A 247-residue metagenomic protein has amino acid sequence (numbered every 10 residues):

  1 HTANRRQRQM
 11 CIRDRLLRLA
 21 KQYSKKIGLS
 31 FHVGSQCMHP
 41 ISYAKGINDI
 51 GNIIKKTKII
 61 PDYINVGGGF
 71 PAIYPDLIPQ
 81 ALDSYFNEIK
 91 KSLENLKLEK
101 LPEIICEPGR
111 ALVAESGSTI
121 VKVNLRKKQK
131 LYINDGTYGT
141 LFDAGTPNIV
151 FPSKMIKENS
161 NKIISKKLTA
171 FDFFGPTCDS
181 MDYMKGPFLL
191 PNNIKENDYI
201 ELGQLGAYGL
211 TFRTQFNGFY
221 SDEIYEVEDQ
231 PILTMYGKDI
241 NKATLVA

Functional and structural regions predicted by a protein language model:
H1-I12: Single conserved hydrophobic/aromatic residue that forms the stacking wall/gate of nucleotide- or nucleobase-binding
L16-K25, K55-K58: Acidic (Asp/Glu)-rich catalytic clusters
L17, S42-I47, G117-V123: Distinct, well-ordered alpha-helical segments
K26-H32, P61-N65, E103-I105, K130-Y132: Structural preference for beta-strand elements that scaffold enzyme active sites
V33-S35, I64-I73, C106-R110: Glycine-rich beta-strand-to-loop/alpha-helix junction loops that act as flexible
H39-S42, P75-Q80: Short, solvent-exposed loop/turn segments at secondary-structure boundaries
I50-I53, Y85-K97: Alpha-helix-loop-beta-strand connector modules within alpha/beta enzyme cores
E88, E103-A247: Charged (often Lys/Glu-rich) extended helix/loop segments that serve as interaction or gating elements
